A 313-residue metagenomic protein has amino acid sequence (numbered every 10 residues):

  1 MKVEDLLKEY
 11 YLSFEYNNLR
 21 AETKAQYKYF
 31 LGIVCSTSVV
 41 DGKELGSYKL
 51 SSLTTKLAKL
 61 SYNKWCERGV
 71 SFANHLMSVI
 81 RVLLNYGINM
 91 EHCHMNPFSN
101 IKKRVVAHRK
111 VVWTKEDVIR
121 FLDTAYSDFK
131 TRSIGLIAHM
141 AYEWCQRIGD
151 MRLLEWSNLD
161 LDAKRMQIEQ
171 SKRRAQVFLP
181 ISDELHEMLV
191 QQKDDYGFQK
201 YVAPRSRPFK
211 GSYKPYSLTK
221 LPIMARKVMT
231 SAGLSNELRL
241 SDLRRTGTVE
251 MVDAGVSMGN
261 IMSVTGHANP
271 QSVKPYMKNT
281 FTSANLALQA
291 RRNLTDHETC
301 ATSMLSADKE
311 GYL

Functional and structural regions predicted by a protein language model:
K8-E22, Y29-R109, D123-A125: N-terminal core-binding DNA-recognition domain of tyrosine recombinases/integrases
S51, C93-H94, V105-D123, R173-D183 (+1 more regions): DNA breakage-rejoining catalytic core of tyrosine-based enzymes
V70, D123-F129, W144, L179 (+2 more regions): Short, basic (Lys/Arg/His-rich) helix/loop patches that form interaction surfaces in the mid-to-C-terminal regions
N74, C93, N100-I148, R152 (+1 more regions): Basic, Lys/Arg- and aromatic-enriched nucleic-acid-binding interface segment
V112, Q170-R174, T265-A290: Catalytic-site neighborhood detector that most strongly recognizes the C-terminal catalytic loop/helix of tyrosine
N158-R165, S235-N236, V256-M277, M304-K309 (+1 more regions): Short, polar N-cap/turn motifs at the start of nucleic acid-interacting alpha helices
S182-S235: Active-site/catalytic core of tyrosine-dependent DNA strand-transfer enzymes
R207-K210, R291-L313: C-terminal secondary-structure termini that scaffold catalytic or DNA-interacting sites
